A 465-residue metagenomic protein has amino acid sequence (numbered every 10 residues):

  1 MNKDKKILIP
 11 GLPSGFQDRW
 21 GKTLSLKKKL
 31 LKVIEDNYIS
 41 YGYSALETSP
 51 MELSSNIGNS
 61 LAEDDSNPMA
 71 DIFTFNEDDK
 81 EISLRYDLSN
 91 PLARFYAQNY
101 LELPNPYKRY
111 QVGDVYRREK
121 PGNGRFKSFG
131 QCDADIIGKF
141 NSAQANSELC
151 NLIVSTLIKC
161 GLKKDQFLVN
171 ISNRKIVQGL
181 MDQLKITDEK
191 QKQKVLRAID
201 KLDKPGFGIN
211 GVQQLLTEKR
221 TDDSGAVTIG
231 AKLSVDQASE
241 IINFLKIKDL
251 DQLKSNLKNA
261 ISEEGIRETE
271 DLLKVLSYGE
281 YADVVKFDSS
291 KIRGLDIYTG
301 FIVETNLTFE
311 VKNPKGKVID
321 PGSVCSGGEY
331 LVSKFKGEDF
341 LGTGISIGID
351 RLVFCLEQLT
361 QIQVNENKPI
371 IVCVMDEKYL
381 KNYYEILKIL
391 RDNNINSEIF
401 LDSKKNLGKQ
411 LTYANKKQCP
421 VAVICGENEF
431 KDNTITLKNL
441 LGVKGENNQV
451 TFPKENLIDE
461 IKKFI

Functional and structural regions predicted by a protein language model:
M1-N90, A145-C150, L168-N170, K175: TRNA-binding/sensing appendages of the translation machinery
N2, L26-Y41, L53, D79 (+4 more regions): Positively charged, Gly/Ser-enriched RNA/tRNA-binding surfaces
A62-D65, Q183-T187, N439: Short secondary-structure boundary/capping segments
S66-D79, I186-V212: Acidic, His- and aromatic-enriched active-site or binding-groove loops in soluble protein domains that engage sugars
F167-N170, Q193-D200, S397-L407: A generic structural motif
N170-L184, D200-F207: Short, conserved secondary-structure transition motifs
